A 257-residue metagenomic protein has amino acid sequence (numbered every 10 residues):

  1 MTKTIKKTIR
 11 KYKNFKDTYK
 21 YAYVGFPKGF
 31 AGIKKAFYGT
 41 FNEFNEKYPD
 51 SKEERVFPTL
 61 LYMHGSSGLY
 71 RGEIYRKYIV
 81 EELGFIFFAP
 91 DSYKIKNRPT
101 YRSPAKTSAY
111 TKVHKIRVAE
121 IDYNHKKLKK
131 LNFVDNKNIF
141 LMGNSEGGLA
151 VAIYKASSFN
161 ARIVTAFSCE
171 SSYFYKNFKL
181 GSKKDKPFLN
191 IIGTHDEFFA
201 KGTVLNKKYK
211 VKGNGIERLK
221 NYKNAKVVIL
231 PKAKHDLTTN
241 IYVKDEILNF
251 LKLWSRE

Functional and structural regions predicted by a protein language model:
T18-F133: Serine-hydrolase catalytic machinery in alpha/beta-hydrolase-like enzymes
Y70-G72, S172-Y173, T238: Short N-terminal helix/helix-N-cap motif within the alpha/beta-hydrolase-1
S92-I95, I163-S172, G193-D196: Active-site nucleophile loop of the alpha/beta-hydrolase fold
K126-K183: Primarily recognizes the serine-hydrolase "nucleophile elbow" in alpha/beta-hydrolase and SGNH/GDSL folds
E170, T194-K207, D236: Acidic catalytic loop of the alpha/beta-hydrolase fold
K184, N190-I192: Short beta-strand/loop motif that positions the catalytic acidic residue of the alpha/beta-hydrolase fold
G202-N224: Conserved loop-alpha-helix segment in the C-terminal half of the alpha/beta-hydrolase fold that carries the catalytic
K220-E257: C-terminal catalytic histidine-bearing segment of alpha/beta-hydrolase fold enzymes
